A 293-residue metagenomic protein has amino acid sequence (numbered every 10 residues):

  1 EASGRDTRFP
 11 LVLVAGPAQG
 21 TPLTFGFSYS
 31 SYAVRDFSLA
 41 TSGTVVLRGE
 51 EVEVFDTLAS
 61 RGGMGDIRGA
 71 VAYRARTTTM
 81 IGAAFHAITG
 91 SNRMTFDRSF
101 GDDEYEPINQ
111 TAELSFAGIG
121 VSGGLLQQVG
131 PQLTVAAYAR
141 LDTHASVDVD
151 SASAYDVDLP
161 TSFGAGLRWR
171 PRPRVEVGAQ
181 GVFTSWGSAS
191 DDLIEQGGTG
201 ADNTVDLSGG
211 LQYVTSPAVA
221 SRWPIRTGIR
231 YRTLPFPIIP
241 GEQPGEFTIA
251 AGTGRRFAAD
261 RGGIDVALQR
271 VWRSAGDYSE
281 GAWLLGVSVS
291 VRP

Functional and structural regions predicted by a protein language model:
E1-T7: Surface-exposed strand-loop-strand hairpins of Gram-negative outer-membrane beta-barrel proteins
F9, P17-P293: Outer-membrane beta-barrel porins/channels
